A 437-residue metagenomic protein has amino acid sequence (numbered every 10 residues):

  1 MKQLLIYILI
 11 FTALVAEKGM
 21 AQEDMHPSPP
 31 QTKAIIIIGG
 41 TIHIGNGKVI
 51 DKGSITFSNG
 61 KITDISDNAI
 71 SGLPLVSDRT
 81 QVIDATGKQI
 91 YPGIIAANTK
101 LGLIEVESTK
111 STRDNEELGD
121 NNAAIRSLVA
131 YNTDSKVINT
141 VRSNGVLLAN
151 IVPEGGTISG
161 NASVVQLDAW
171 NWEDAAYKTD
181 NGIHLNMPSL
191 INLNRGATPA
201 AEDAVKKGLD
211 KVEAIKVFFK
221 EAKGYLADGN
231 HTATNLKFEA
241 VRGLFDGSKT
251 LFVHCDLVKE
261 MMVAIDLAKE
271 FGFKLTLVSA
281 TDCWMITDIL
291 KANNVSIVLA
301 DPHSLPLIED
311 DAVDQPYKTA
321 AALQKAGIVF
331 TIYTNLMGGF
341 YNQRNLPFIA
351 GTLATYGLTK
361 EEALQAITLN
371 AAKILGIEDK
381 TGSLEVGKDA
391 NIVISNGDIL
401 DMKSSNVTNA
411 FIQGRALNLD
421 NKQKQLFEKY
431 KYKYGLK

Functional and structural regions predicted by a protein language model:
M1-P27: Bacterial Sec-dependent N-terminal signal peptides
D24-P29, I42-S54, A69-L73, T359-I367 (+1 more regions): Acidic, glycine-enriched loop/beta-strand segments at the rims of small-molecule binding/catalytic pockets
K33-I37, G72-L128, S143: Replace "His-x-His-based motif
G40, I55, G60, G87 (+10 more regions): Divalent metal-coordination and catalytic microenvironments
K52, V152, Y225-P316, T331 (+4 more regions): Active-site core of metal-dependent hydrolases
G93, T99, L419-K437: Glycine- and charge-enriched low-complexity intrinsically disordered segments
E107, T112-L118, N122-A124, T250 (+3 more regions): His/Asp/Glu-enriched, well-ordered alpha-helical/loop segment that forms or immediately abuts the divalent-metal
N144-M262, D266-L275: Polyanionic/metal-chelating signatures
